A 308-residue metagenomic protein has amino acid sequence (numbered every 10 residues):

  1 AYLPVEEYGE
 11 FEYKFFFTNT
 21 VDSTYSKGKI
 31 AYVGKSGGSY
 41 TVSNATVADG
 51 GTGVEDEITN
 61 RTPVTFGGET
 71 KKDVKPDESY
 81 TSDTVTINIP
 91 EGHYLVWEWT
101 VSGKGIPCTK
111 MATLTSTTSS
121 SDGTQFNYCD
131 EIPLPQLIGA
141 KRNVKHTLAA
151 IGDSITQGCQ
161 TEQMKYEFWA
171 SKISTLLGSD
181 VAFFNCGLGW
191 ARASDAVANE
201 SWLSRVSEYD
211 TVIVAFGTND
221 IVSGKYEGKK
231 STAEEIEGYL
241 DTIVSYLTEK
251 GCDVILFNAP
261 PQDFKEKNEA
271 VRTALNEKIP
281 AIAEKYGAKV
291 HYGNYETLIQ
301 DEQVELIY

Functional and structural regions predicted by a protein language model:
A1-I151, T156-Q157, T161-Q163, E249 (+1 more regions): N-terminal secretory targeting modules
K145-A150, I155-D241, D263-E266, V271-T273: Conserved SGNH/GDSL esterase-like catalytic core that processes O-acyl groups on lipids and polysaccharides
I213, I307-Y308: N-terminal Rossmann-like NAD(P) cofactor-binding module of classical short-chain dehydrogenase/reductase
L240-V244, N276, Y295: Generic structural signal for well-ordered alpha-helices, preferentially at hydrophobic/aromatic core positions
K250-V254, A288: A short helix->loop->beta-strand "cap" motif at the edges of active sites that frequently abuts
P261-N294: Substrate-gating cap/lid alpha-helix
H291-L306: A structured beta-alpha segment of the ubiquitous adenosine-cofactor-binding alpha/beta core
